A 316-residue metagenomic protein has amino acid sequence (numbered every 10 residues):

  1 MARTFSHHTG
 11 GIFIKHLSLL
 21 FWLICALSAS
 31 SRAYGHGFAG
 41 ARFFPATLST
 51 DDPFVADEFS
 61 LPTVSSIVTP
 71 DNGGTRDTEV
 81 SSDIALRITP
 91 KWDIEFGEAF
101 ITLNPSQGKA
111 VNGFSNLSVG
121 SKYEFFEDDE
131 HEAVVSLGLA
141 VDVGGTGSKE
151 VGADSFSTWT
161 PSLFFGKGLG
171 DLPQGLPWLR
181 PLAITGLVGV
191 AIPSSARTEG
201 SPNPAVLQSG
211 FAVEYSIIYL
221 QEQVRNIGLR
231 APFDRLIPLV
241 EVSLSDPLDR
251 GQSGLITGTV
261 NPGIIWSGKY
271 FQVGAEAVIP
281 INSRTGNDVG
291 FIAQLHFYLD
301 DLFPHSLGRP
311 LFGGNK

Functional and structural regions predicted by a protein language model:
M1-I14: N-terminal secretory signal peptides that target proteins for export/translocation
T4, L23-L27: Intrinsic disorder and flexible/low-complexity segments
G10, S18, A26, F43 (+1 more regions): Short linear sequence elements within intrinsically disordered, low-complexity coil regions
K15-F21: Sec-dependent N-terminal signal peptides
W22-L23, A33: Cleavable N-terminal signal peptides
Y34-K316: Transmembrane beta-barrel domains of Gram-negative outer membranes and organellar outer membranes
